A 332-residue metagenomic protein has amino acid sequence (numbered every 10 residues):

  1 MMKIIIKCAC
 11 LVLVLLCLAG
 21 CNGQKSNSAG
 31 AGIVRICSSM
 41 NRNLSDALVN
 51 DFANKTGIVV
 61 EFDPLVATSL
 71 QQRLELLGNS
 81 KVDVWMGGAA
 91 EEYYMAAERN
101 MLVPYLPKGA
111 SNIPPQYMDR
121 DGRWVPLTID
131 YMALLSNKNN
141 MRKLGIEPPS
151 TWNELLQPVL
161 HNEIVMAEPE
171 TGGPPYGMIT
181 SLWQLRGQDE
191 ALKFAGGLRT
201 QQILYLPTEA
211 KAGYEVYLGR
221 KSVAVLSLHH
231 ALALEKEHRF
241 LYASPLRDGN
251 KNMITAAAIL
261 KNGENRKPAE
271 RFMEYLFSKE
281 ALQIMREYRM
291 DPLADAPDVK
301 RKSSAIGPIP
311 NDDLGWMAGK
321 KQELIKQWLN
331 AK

Functional and structural regions predicted by a protein language model:
M1-I33: Short, low-complexity disordered leader/linker segments with a strong preference for bacterial N-terminal type II
C21-M95: Early extracytoplasmic/lumenal segment of secretory-pathway proteins
S39-M40, S80-R220: Extracytoplasmic ligand-binding site segments that recognize negatively charged/polar headgroups
E91-M95, Y217-F240: A ligand-binding cleft/hinge motif common to bilobed small-molecule-binding domains
N112-P115, D130, F194-R199, E237-K261 (+1 more regions): Periplasmic-binding protein-like
L135-N140, M253-N265, I284-M285: A bilobed periplasmic-binding-protein/Venus flytrap-type ligand-binding module shared by bacterial periplasmic
L160-A167, Y275-P297: Periplasmic-binding protein-like
D189-A191, D295-K332: An extracytoplasmic/periplasmic, membrane-proximal ligand-sensing/linker region
